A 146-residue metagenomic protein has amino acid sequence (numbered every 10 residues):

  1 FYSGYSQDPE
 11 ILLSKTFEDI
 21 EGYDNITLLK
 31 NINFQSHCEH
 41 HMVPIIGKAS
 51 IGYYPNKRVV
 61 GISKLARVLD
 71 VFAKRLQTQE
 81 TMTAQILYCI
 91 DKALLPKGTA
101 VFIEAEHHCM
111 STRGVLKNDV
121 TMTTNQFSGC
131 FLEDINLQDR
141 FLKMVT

Functional and structural regions predicted by a protein language model:
F1-T146: A domain-level signal for the structural core that forms small-molecule/cofactor-binding pockets and catalytic centers
